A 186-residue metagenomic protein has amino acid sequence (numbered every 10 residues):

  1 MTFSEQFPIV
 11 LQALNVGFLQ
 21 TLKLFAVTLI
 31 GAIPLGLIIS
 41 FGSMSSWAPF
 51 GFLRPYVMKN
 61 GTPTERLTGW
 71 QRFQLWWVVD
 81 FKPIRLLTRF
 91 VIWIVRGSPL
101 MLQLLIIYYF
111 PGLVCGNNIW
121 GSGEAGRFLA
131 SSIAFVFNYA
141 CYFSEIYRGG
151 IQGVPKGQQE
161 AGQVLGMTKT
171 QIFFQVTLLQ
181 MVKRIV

Functional and structural regions predicted by a protein language model:
M1-V186: Transmembrane alpha-helices and adjacent helix-loop boundaries
